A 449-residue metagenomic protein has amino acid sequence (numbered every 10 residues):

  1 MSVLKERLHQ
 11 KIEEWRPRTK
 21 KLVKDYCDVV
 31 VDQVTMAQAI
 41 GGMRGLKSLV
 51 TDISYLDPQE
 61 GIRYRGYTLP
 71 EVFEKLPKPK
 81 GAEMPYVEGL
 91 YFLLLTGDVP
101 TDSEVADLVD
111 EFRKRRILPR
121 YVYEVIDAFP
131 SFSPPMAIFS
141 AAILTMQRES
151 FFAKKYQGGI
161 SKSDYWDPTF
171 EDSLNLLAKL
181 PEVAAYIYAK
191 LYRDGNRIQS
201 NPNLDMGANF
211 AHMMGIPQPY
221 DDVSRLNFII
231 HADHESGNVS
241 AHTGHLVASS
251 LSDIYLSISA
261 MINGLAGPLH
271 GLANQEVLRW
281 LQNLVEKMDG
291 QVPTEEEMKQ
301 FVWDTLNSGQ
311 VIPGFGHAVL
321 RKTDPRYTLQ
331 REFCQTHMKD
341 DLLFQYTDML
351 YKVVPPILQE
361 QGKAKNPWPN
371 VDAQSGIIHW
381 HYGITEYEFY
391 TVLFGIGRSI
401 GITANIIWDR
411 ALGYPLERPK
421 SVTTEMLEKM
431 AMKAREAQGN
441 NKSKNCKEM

Functional and structural regions predicted by a protein language model:
M1-M449: Hydrophobic alpha-helical bundle cores within soluble ligand-binding/oligomerization subdomains
